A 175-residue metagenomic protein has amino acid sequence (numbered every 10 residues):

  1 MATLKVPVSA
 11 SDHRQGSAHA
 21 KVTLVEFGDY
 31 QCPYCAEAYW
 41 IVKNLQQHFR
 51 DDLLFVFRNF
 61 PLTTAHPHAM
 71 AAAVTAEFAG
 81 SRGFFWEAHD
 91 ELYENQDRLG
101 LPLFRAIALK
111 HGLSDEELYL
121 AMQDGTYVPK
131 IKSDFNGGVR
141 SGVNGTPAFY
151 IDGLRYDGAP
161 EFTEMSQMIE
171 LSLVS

Functional and structural regions predicted by a protein language model:
M1-V6, L99: A composition-driven signal for long, intrinsically disordered, charge-rich low-complexity tracts
T3-K5, F27-G28, Y34-N44, A106-S175: C-terminal cap of thioredoxin/glutaredoxin-like
K5-V22: A short beta-strand-turn-helix
S11, R50-D51, R58, S133 (+1 more regions): Intrinsic-disorder/low-complexity regions
R14-G16, L45-Q47, R140: Short secondary-structure boundary/capping segments
R14-Q15, L99, Y156: Short clusters of hydrophobic/aromatic residues that line enzyme substrate/ligand-binding pockets
A20, V25-E26, Y30-L109, S114 (+1 more regions): Structural alpha/beta surface segment adjacent to cysteine/selenocysteine redox centers across thiol/disulfide enzymes
